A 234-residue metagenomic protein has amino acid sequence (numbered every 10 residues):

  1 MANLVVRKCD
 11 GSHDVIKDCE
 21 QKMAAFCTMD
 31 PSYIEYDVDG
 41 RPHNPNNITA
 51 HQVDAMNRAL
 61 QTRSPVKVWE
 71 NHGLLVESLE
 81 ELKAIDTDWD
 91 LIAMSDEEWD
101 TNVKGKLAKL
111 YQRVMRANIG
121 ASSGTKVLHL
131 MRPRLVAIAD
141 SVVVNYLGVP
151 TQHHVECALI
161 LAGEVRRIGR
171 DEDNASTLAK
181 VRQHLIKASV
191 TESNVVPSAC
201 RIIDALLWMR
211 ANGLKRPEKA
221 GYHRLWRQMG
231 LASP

Functional and structural regions predicted by a protein language model:
M1-M115, P133-P234: An N-terminal alpha-helical hairpin/helix-loop-helix interaction module that forms a charged, gly/pro-flexible surface
S123-L130: Short hydrophobic alpha-helical segments that form membrane-spanning helices or hydrophobic packing faces of helical
